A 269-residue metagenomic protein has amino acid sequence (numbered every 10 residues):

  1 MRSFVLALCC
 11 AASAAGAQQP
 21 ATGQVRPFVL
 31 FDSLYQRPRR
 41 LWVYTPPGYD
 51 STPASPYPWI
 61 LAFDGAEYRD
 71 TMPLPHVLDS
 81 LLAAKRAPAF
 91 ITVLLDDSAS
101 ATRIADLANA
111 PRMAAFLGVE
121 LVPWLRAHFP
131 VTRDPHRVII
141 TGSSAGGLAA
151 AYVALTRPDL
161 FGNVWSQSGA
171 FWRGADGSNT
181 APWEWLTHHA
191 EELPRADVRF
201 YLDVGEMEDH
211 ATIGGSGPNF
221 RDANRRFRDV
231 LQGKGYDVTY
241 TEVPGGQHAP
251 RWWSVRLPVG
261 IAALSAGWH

Functional and structural regions predicted by a protein language model:
M1-A7: Sec-dependent signal peptide recognition, specifically the positively charged N-region followed immediately by
A7-A17: Hydrophobic h-region of N-terminal signal peptides that target proteins for export in Gram-negative bacteria
Q18-H269: Non-catalytic cap/lid and distal C-terminal segments of serine-dependent acyl enzymes
